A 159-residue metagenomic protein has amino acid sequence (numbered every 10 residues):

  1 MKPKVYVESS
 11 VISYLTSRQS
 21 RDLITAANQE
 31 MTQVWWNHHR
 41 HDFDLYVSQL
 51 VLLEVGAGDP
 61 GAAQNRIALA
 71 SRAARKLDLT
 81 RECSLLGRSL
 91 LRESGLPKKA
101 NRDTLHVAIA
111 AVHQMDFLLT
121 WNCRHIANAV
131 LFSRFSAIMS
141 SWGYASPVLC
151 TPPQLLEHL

Functional and structural regions predicted by a protein language model:
M1-V47, E54-I67, R92-K98, F132-F135 (+2 more regions): Short, well-structured N-terminal submotif of metal-dependent ribonuclease cores
K4, F43-D44, K76, L118 (+1 more regions): A residue-level structural signature of the nucleotidyltransferase/glycosyltransferase Rossmann-like core
S9, Q49, W121-C123: Short secondary-structure boundary segments
Q49, T80, P153: Residues at the C-termini of beta-strands that transition into short coil/loop
V51, A57-P60, K76, S84: Short, contiguous, well-structured surface segments enriched in hydrophobic/aromatic residues
A74-F132, L156: Active-site neighborhoods of divalent-metal-dependent phosphate/nucleic-acid chemistry enzymes
I138, G143-L159: Short, C-terminally biased terminal segments at protein or domain edges
